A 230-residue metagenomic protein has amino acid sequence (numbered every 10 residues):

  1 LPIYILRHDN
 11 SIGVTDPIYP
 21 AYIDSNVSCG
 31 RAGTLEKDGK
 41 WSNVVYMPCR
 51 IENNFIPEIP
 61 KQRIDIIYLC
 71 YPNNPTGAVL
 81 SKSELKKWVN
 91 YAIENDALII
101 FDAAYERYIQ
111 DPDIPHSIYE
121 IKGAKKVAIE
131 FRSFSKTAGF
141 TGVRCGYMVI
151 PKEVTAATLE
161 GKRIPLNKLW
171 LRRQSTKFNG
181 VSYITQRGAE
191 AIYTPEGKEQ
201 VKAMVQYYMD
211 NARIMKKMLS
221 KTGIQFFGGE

Functional and structural regions predicted by a protein language model:
L1, I18-Y22, A138: Conserved coil-to-alpha-helix start sites within the AMP-binding
L1-I12: Phosphate-binding glycine-rich loop
I12-G13, N26, I67, N74 (+6 more regions): Generic structural signal for small/hydrophobic residues in well-ordered secondary structure, especially within
A21, I66, I184-G188: Generic alpha-helical secondary structure signal
I23-R63, P75-I99, A103-F140, E153-I164: Active-site pre-lysine segment of PLP-dependent enzymes
P72-P75, E196: A short, flexible beta-alpha/helix-coil linker loop
E120-M209, R213-M218, T222: Conserved core segment of the aminotransferase class I/II
Q225-E230: Short beta-strand
